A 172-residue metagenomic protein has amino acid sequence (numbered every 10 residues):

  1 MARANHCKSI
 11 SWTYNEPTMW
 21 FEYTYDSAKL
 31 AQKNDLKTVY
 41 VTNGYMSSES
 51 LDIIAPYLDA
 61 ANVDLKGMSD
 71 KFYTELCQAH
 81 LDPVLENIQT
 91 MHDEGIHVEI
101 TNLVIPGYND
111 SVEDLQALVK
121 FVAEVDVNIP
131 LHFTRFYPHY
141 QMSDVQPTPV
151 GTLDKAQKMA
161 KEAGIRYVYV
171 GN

Functional and structural regions predicted by a protein language model:
M1-T148: Conserved AdoMet/S-adenosylmethionine-binding subsite of the radical SAM
V145-N172: A C-terminal junction/extension of Radical SAM enzymes
